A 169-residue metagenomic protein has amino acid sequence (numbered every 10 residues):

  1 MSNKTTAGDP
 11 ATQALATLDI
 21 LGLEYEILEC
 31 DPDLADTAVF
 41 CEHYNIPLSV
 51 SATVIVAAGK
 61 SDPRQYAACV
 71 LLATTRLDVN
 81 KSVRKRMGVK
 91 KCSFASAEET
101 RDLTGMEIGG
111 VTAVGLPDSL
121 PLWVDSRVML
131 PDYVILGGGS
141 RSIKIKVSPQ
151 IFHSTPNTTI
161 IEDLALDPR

Functional and structural regions predicted by a protein language model:
M1-R169: Extended, low-hydrophobicity, polar/charged segments
